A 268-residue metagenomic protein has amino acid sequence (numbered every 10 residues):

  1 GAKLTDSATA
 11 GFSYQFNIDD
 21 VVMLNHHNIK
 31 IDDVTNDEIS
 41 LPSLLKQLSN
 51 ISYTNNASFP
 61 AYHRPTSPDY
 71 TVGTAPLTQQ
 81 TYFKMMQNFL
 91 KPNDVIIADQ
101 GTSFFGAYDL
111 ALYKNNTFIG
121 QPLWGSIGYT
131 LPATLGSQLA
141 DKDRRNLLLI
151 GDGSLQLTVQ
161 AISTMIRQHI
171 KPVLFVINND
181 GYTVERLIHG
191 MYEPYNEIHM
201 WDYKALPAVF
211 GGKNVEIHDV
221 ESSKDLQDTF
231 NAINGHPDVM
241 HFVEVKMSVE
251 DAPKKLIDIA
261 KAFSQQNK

Functional and structural regions predicted by a protein language model:
G1-L4, I29, L45-S52, Q87-L90 (+4 more regions): Structural signal for hydrophobic packing residues in well-ordered secondary-structure cores of soluble enzyme domains
G1-P60, H189, F230, E244: Glycine-rich, acidic loop regions that bind phosphate or pyrophosphate groups
A2, G101, S223-K224: Alpha-helix N-cap/helix-start capping motif
A2, P68-A75, I259-K268: Conserved acidic/glycine
K3, P76-T78, S154-L157: Active-site glycine- and acidic-residue-rich loops that bind and position anionic ligands or nucleotide-like cofactors
Q15, D32-D33, D37, P42-L45 (+1 more regions): Thiamine diphosphate
M23, I97, L149-I150: Generic enzyme active-site microenvironment
A61-S137, D141: Active-site diphosphate/adenylate-binding microenvironment
